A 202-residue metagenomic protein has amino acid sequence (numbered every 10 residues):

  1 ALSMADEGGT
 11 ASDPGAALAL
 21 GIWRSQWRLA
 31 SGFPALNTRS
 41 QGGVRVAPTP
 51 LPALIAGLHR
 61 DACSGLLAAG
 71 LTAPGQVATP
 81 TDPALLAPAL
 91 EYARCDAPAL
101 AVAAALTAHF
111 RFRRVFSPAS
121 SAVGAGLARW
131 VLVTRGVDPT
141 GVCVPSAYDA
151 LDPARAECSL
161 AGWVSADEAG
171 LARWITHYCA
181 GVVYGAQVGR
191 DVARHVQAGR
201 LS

Functional and structural regions predicted by a protein language model:
A1-S202: FIC/Doc superfamily catalytic core
